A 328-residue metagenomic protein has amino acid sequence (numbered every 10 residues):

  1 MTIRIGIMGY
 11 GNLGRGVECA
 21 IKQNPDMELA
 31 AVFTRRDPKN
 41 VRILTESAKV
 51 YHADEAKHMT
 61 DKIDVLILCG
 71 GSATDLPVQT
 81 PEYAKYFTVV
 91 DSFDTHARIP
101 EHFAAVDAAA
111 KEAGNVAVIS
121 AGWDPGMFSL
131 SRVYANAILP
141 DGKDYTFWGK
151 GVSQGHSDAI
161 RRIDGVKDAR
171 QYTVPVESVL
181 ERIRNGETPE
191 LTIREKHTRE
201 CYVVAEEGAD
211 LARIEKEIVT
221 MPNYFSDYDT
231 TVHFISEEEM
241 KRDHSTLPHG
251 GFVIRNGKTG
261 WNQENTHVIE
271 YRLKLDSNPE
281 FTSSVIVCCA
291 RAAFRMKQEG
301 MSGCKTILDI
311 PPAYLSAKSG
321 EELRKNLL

Functional and structural regions predicted by a protein language model:
R4, R15-G16, Q23-K57, V152-A290: C-terminal substrate-binding/catalytic lobe of Rossmann-fold NAD(P)-dependent oxidoreductases
Y10: Glycine-rich Rossmann-fold phosphate-binding loop(s) that bind the pyrophosphate of adenine dinucleotide cofactors
A56-V65, A73-S92: Rossmann-fold NAD(P) dinucleotide-binding segment
D91-S92, A117-A121, F147, R170-Q171: General beta-strand structural signal in soluble alpha/beta enzymes
F93-A117: Rossmann-fold NAD(P)-binding glycine/threonine-rich loop
M127-K143, D158-D168, A292: Oxidoreductase and adenylate-handling cofactor-binding alpha/beta cores
Q263, H267-L328: NAD(P)-dependent Rossmann-like dehydrogenase/reductase catalytic/cofactor-binding core
